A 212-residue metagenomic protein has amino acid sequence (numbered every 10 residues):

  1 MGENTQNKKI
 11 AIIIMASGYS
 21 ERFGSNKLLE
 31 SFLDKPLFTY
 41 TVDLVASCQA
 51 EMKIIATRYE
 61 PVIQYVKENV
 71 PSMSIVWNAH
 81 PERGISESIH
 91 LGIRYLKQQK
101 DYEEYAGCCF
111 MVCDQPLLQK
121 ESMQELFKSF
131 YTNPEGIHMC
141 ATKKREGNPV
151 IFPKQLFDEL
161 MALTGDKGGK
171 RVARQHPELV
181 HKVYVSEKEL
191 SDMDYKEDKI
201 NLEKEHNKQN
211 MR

Functional and structural regions predicted by a protein language model:
G2-K8, A162-R212: Conserved alpha/beta core of the MobA/IspD/sugar-nucleotide pyrophosphorylase nucleotidyltransferase superfamily
G2-N4, T39-A106: Conserved N-terminal catalytic core of the sugar/cofactor nucleotidyltransferase
Q6-E60: N-terminal glycine-rich phosphate-binding loop and ensuing alpha1 helix
A11-I13, M52-I54, S74, C109 (+1 more regions): A structural signal for isolated positions on well-ordered beta-strands in alpha/beta enzyme cores
I13-S17, A56, M111-V112, C140-A141 (+1 more regions): Short beta-strand segments
F23-K27, F32-P36, A79-E87, C113 (+4 more regions): Residues at secondary-structure transition points
E82-K154, D158: Conserved beta-loop-beta/alpha segment of the NTase-like Rossmann-fold superfamily that binds/positions NTPs
